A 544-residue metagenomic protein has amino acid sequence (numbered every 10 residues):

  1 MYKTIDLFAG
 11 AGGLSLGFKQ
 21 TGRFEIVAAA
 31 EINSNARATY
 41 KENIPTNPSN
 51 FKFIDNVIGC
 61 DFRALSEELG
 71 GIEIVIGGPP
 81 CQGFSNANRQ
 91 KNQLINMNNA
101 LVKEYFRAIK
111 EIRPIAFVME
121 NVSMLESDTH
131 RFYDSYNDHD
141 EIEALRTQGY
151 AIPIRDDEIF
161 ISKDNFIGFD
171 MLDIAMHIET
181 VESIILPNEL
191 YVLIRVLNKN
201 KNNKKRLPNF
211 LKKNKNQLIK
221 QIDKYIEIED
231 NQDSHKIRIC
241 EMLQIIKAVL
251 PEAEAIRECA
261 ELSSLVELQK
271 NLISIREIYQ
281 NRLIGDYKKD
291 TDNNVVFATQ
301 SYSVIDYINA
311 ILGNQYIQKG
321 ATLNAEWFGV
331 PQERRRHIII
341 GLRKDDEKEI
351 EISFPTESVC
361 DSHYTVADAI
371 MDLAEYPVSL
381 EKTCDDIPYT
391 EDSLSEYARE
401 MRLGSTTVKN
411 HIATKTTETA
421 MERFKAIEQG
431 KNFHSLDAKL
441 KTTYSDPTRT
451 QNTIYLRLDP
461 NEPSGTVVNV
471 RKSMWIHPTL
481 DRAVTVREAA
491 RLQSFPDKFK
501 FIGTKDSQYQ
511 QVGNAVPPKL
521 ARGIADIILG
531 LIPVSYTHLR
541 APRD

Functional and structural regions predicted by a protein language model:
T4-G13, G70-N88, F117-S123, I339-R343 (+3 more regions): Conserved proline-anchored active-site loop of SAM-dependent methyltransferases that bridges a beta-strand
L14-T21: Conserved SAM-binding loop of SAM-dependent methyltransferases across substrates and taxa, primarily the Class I
N33: Conserved SAM/SAH-binding beta-strand->alpha-helix loop
R37: Short alpha-helix immediately C-terminal to the canonical SAM-binding loop
I44-A64: S-adenosyl-L-methionine
L65-L69, A87-L436: Class I S-adenosyl-L-methionine
Q232-I246, A253, C259, E333 (+2 more regions): C-terminal target-recognition/interaction regions appended to catalytic cores
R540-D544: A short, hydrophobic C-terminal helix/tail in secreted or cell-surface proteins
